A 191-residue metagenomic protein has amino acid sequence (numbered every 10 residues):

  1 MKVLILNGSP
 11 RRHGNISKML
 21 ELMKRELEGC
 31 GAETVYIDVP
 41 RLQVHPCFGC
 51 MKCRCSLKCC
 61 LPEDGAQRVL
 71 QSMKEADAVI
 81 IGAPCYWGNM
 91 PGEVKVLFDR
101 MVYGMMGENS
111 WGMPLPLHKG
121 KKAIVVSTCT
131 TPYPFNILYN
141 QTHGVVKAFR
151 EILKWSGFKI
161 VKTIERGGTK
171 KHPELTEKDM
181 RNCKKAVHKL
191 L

Functional and structural regions predicted by a protein language model:
M1-A32, C129-P132, G167: N-terminal beta1-alpha1 ligand-phosphate binding loop
L4-L6, V35-I37, I124-S127, V161-I164: Hydrophobic/aromatic beta-strand patches that form the interior of the parallel beta-sheet core in alpha/beta enzyme
G8, G29, F135, Y139-L191: Glycine-rich phosphate/pyrophosphate-binding loop and the adjoining helix
K18-E21, G49-K52, E93-L97, L138-Q141 (+1 more regions): Short, glycine/charged-enriched secondary-structure capping and boundary segments
E33-Q43, G167: A short beta-strand-loop structural module common to alpha/beta enzyme folds
Q43-M73: Cysteine-cluster motifs in flexible loop/terminal segments that predominantly coordinate metals
L61-R150: Helix-loop-strand module that forms the ligand-binding subsite of alpha/beta enzymes
